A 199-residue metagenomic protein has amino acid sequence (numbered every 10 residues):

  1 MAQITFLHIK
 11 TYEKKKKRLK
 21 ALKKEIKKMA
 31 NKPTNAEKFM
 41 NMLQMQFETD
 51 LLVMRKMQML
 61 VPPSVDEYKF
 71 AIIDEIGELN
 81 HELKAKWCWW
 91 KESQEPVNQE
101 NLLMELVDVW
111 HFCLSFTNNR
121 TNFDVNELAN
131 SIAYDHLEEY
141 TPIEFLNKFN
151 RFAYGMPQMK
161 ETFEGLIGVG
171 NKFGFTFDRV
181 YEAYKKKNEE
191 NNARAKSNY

Functional and structural regions predicted by a protein language model:
Q3-Y199: Flexible "arm" and connector segments at domain edges
